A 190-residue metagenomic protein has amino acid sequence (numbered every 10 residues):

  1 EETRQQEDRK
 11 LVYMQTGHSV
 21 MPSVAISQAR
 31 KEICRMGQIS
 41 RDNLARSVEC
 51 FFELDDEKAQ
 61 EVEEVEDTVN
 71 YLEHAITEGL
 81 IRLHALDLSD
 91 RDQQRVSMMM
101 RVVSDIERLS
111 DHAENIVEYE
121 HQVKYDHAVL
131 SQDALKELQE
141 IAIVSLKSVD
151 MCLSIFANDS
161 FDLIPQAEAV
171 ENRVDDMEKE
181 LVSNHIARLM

Functional and structural regions predicted by a protein language model:
E1-M190: Cytosolic, long alpha-helical scaffolding segments
